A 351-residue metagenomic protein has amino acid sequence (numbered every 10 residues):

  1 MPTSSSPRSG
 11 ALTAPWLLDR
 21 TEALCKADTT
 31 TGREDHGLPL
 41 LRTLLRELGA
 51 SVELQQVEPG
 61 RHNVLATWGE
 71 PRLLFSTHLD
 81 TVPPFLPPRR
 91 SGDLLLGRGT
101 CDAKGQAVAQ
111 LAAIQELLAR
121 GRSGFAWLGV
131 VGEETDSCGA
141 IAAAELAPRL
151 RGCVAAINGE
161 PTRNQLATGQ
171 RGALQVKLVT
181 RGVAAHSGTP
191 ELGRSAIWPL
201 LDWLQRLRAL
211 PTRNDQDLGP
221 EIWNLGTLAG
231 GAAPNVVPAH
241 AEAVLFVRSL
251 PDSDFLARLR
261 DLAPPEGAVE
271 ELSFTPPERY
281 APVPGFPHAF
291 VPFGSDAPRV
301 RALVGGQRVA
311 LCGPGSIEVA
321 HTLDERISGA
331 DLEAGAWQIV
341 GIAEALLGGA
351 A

Functional and structural regions predicted by a protein language model:
P2-S4, L12, K26-T29, R33 (+4 more regions): Metal-dependent amide/peptide-bond hydrolase catalytic core, centered on the "pita-bread" metallohydrolase fold
T29-E70: A non-catalytic alpha/beta surface segment that caps or lines the substrate-entry region of metallo-dependent hydrolase
Q55-V57, L95-A103, H288-F293: Active-site nucleophile and cofactor-binding loops and adjacent substrate-binding regions of central metabolic enzymes
G69-G129: Active-site metal-coordination/substrate-binding segment of hydrolases, especially metallo-dependent peptidases
L73-F75, I157, V183: Residue-level marker for buried hydrophobic side chains located in beta-strands that build the well-ordered beta-sheet
L79-S91, C153, G169-V179: Acidic-glycine-rich active-site phosphate/pyrophosphate-binding loop
S91-D93, A113-L128, R149-G152, L207-Q216 (+3 more regions): Phosphate-handling active-site elements
V108-Q175, D215: Acidic/histidine-rich catalytic neighborhood of metal-dependent amide-processing enzymes
